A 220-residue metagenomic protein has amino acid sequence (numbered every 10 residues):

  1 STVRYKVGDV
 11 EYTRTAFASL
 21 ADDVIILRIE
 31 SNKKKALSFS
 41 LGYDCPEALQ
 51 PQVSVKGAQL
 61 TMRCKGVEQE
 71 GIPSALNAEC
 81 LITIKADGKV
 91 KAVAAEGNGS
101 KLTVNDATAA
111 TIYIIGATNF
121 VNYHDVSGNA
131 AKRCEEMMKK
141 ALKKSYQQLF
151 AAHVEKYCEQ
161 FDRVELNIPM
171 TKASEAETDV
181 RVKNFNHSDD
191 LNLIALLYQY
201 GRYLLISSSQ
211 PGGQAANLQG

Functional and structural regions predicted by a protein language model:
S1-G220: Aromatic-residue-lined binding/catalytic grooves and analogous aromatic/hydrophobic interfacial grooves in multimeric
